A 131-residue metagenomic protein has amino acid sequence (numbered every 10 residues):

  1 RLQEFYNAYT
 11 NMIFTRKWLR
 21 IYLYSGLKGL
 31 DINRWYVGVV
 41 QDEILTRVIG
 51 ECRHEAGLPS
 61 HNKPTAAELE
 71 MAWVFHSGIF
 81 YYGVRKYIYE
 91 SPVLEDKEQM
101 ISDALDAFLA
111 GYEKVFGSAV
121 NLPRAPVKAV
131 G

Functional and structural regions predicted by a protein language model:
E4-K17, I21-L23, D31-L58, E70-W73: Amphipathic alpha-helical packing segments from all-alpha helical-bundle domains
Y6-N7, L105, L109, E113: A conserved short alpha-helical segment within the catalytic HATPase_c
M12-I13, G78, G111: Conserved catalytic core of Hanks-type protein kinase domains
Y24, R34, E55-D106, V115-V127: Hydrophobic/aromatic-rich alpha-helical bundle segments in the mid-to-C-terminal region
L27: Short histidine/acidic/glycine/proline-rich micro-motifs that form metal- and phosphate-coordinating active-site loops
A129-G131: Acidic, Ser/Thr-rich low-complexity intrinsically disordered segments
